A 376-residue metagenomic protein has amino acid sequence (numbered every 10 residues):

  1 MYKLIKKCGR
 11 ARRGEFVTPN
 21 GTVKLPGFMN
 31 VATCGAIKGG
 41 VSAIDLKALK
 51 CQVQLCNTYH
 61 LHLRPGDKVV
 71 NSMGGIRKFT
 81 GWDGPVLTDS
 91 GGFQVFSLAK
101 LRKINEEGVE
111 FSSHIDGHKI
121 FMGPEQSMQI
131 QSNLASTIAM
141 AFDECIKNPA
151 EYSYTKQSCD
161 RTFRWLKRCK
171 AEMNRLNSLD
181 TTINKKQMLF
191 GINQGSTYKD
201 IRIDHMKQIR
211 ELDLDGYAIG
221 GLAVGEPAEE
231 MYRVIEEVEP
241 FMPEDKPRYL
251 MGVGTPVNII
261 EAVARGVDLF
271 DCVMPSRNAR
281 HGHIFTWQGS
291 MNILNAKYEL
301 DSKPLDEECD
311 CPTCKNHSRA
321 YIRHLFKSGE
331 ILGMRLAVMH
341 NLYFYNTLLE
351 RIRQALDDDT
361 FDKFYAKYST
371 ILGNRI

Functional and structural regions predicted by a protein language model:
M1-I183, A296-E299: Non-catalytic, usually N-terminal nucleic-acid engagement modules in DNA/RNA processing proteins
M1-V17, V23-A32, I37-G40, D143-P149 (+1 more regions): C-terminal extensions of enzymes
G21, Q54, D89, Q131 (+5 more regions): Conserved, mostly hydrophobic/aromatic
G21, T162-C169, I209, V238 (+3 more regions): Hydrophobic alpha-helical packing residues
Q126, I130, Q157, R161-R168 (+5 more regions): A non-catalytic, amphipathic alpha-helix used as a structural packing/dimerization or gating element in enzyme scaffolds
N148-E151, K156, G216-L222, I331-M334: Glycine- and acidic
D160-F163, E172, L176, N184-L305: Glycine-rich phosphate/ribose-binding loops and adjacent secondary-structure elements that form binding surfaces
E172-T182, K246, I352-F364: Surface-exposed helix-capping loop/turn segments at secondary-structure junctions
